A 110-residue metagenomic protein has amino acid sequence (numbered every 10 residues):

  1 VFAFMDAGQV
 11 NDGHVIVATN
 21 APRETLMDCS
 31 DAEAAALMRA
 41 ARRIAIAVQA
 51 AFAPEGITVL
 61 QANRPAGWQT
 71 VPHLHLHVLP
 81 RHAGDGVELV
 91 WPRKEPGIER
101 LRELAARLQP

Functional and structural regions predicted by a protein language model:
V1-P110: HIT superfamily nucleotide-processing domains
